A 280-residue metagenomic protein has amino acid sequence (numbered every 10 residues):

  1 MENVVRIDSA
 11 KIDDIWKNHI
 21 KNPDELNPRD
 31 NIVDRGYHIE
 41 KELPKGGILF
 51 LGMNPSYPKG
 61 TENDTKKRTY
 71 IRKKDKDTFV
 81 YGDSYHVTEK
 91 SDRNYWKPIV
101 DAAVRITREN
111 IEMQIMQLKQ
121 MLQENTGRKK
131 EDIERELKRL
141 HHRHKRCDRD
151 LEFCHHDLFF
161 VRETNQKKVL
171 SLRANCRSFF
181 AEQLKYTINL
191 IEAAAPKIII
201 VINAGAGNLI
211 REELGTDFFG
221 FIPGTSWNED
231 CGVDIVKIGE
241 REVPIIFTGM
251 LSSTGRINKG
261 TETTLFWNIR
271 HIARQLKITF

Functional and structural regions predicted by a protein language model:
M1-A103, I111-H142, Q183-L190: Active-site and ligand/interface coordination hotspots across diverse enzymes and nucleic-acid-associated assemblies
M1-I15, I20-D24, S171-I188, G207-F280: C-terminal capping/extension of enzyme domains
K41-K45, R146-R149, A193, I238-E240: Extracellular/periplasmic catalytic domains that process cell-envelope and extracellular macromolecules
I48, K197-I199, E242-I246: Hydrophobic beta-strand segments of well-ordered beta-sheets in folded domains
L49, K76-F180, I246-F280: Mobile, glycine- and charge-enriched loop segments and immediately flanking short secondary-structure elements within
M53-S56, N203, M250: Glycine-rich His-Gly loop
K59-T61, R162-K168, L209: Short acidic/His/Gly/Ser-rich catalytic and metal-binding motifs that mark active-site loops of diverse hydrolases
T187-A204: Proline-aspartate-enriched helix->loop->beta-strand connector
